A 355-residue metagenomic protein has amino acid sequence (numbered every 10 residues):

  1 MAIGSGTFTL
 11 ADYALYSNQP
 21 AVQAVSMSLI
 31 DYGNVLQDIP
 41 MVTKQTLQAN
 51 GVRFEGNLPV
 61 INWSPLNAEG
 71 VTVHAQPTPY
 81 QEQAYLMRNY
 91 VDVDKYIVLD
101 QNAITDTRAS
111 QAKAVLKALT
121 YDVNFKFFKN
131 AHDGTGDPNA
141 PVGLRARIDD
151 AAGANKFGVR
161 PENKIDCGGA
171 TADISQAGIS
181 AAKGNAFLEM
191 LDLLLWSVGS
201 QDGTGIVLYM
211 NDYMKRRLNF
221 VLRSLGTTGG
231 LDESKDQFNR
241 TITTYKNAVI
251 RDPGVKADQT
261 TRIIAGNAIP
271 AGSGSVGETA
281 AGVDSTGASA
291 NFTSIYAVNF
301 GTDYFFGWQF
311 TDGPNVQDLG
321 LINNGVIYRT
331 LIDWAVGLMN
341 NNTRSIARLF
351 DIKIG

Functional and structural regions predicted by a protein language model:
A2-D38, T43-T46, R53, G136-G355: Sequence/fold signature of self-assembling virion shell proteins
T7-L10, D100-I104, R108: Disorder-to-helix initiation segments
M27-K95, L99, R108-A112: An N-terminal, globular interaction/scaffold subdomain
W63-P65, V98-N102, G287, A297 (+1 more regions): Extended, non-catalytic structural segments that build the interaction scaffolds of large macromolecular assemblies
T107, Q111, K183-A186: Short amphipathic alpha-helical segments
K113, K117, E189-D192: Solvent-exposed, polar/charged alpha-helical surfaces in well-ordered, non-transmembrane soluble domains, broadly
L116-N124: Sec-exported extracytoplasmic/periplasmic mature domains
N124, F128-D133: Extracellular Cys-Trp
